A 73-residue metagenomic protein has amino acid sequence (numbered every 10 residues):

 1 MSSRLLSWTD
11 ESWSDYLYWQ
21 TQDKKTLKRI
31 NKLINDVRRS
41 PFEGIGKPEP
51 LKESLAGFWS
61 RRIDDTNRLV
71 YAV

Functional and structural regions predicted by a protein language model:
M1-N67, V73: Basic, Lys/Arg-enriched alpha-helical interface segments
